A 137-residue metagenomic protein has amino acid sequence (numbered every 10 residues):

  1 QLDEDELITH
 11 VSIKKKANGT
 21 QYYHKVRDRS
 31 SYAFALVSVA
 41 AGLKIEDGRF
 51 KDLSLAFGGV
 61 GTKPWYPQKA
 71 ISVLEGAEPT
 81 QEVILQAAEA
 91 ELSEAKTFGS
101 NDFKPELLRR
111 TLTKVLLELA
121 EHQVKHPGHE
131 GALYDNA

Functional and structural regions predicted by a protein language model:
Q1-A137: C-terminal structural segment of proteins
